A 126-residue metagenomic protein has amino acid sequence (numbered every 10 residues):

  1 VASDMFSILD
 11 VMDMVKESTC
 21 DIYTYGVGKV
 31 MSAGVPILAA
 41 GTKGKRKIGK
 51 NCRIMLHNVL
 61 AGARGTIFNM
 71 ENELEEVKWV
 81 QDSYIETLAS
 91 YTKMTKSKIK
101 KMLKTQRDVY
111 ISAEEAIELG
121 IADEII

Functional and structural regions predicted by a protein language model:
V1-A61, V109: Glycine-rich beta-to-alpha active-site loop
A63-I126: Charged, glycine-interspersed solvent-exposed loop segments at helix/strand-loop junctions that cap or gate access
